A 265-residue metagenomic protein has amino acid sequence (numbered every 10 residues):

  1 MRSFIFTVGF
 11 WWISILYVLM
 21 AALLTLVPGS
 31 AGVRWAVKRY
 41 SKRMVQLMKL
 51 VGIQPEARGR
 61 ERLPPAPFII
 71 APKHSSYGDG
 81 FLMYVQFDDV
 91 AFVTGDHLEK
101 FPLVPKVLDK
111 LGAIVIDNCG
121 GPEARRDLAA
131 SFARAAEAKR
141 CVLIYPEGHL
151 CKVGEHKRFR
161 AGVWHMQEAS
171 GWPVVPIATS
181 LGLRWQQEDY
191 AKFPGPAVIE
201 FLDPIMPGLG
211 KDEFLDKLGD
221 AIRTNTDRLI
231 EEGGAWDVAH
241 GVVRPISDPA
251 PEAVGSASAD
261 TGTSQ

Functional and structural regions predicted by a protein language model:
R2-I5, G9-L16, M20, M48: Membrane-interacting alpha-helical segments
Y17-K38, L50-V51, P64-G121: Catalytic core of membrane glycerolipid acyltransferases/transacylases, capturing the structured, soluble-facing
R39-L47: N-terminal nucleotide/polyanion-binding subdomain common to many enzyme families
Q46-P55: Canonical alpha-helical transmembrane segments
P55-A57, I199: Generic structural signal for residues in well-ordered beta-strands
A57, I114-D117, P207: Short acidic-hydrophobic, aromatic-tinged amphipathic segments that line or gate anion-handling sites
G59-L63: Glycine-rich helix-loop-beta junction characteristic of Rossmann-like nucleotide cofactor-binding loops
R125-Q265: Non-catalytic C-terminal accessory region of glycerolipid acyltransferases and related lyso-lipid remodeling enzymes
